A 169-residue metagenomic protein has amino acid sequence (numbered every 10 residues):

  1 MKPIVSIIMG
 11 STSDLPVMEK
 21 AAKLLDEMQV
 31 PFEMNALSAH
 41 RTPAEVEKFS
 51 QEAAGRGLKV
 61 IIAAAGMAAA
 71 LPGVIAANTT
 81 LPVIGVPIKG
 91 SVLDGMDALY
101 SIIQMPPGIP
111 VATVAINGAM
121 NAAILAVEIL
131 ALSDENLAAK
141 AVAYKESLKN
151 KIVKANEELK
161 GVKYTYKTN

Functional and structural regions predicted by a protein language model:
K2-R41: Glycine-rich phosphate/diphosphate-binding loop of Rossmann-like nucleotide-binding domains
P3, V30-F32, L81, I103-V111: Glycine/charged-rich beta-loop-alpha catalytic/anionic-binding loops adjacent to active sites
D14-M18, T42-V46, M67-V74, L93-M96 (+1 more regions): Short glycine/serine/threonine-rich phosphate/pyrophosphate-binding segments that cradle anionic phosphate groups
M34-G55: N-terminal beta-loop-helix "entrance" segment that forms/cooperates in small-molecule cofactor or anionic ligand
F49-P87: Glycine-rich phosphate-binding loop
L93-A139: Short, glycine-/small-residue-rich phosphate/pyrophosphate-handling segment
L130-N169: Glycine-rich phosphate/pyrophosphate-binding loop and the adjoining helix
